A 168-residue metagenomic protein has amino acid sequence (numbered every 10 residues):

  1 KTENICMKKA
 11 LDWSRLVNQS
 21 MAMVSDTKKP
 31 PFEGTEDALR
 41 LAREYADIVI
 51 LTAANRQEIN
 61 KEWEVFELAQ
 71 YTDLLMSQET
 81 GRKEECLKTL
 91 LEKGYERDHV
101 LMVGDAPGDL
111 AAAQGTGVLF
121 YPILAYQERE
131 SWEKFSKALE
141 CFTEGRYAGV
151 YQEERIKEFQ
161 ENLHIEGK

Functional and structural regions predicted by a protein language model:
K1-S25: A metal-dependent, Asp-based hydrolase signature
D12-S20, L39-I48: Short, mixed-charge, low-aromatic patches
T27-D47, N55-K168: C-terminal cap/substrate-recognition subdomain and adjoining C-terminal extension of metal-dependent phosphatase-like
T52: Conserved phosphate-coupling serine/threonine residues in phosphotransfer and NTP-handling enzymes
